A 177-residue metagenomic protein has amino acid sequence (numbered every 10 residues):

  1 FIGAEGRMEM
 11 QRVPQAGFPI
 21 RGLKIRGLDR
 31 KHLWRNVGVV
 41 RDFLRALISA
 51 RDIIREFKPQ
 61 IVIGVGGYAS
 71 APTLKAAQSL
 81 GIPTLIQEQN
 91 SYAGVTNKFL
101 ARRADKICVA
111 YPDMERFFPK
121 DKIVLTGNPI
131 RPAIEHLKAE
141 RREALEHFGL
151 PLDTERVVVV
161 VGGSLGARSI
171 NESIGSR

Functional and structural regions predicted by a protein language model:
F1, V13, G66, I107 (+1 more regions): Residue-level signature of catalytic and energy-coupling elements of molecular machines, predominantly ATP/GTP-dependent
F1-I2, I86, V109, V160: Structural beta-sheet core signal
F1-L47, T126: Conserved nucleotide-sugar phosphate-binding/catalytic loop shared by glycosyltransferases and other
R7-M8, R12, A16, A139-R177: Donor-nucleotide binding loops and adjacent catalytic segments primarily of GT-B fold Leloir glycosyltransferases
M8, P19, Q78-R141, L150: Active-site-proximal region of nucleotide-activated glycan assembly enzymes, centered on histidine/acidic-rich loops
G38-R55, E143-G149: Glycine-rich, highly charged phosphate/nucleotide-binding loops
S49-V62, S70-L85, K98-R103: Glycosyltransferases and closely related glycan-assembly transferases that use nucleotide-activated donors
G67-A69, S91-Y92, S164-L165, S169: Residue-level detector of alpha-helix initiation sites
